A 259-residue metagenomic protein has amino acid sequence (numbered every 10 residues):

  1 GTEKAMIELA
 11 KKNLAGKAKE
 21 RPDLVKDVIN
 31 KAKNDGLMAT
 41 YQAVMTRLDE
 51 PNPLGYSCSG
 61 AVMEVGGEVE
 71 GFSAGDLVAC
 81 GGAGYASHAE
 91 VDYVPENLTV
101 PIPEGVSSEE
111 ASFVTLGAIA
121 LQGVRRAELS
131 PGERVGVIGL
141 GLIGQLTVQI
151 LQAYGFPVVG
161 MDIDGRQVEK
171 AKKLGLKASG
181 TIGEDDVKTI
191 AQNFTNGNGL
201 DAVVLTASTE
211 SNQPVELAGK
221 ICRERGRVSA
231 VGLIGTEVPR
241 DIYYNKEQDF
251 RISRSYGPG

Functional and structural regions predicted by a protein language model:
G1-S57: N-terminal glycine-rich beta->alpha transition that marks the start or flank of a dinucleotide-binding site
A39-E50, S57-A83: A glycine-/small-residue-rich N-terminal strand-loop-strand element that serves as the cofactor-binding glycine loop
F72-S73, L129, C222: Short, well-ordered loop/turn sites that connect or cap secondary structure elements
D76-L77, V91, R134, R227: Residue-level marker of beta-strand positions
G82-E96: A structural motif shared across PLP-dependent enzymes of the aminotransferase-like
S107-E184: Mid-domain Rossmann-like dinucleotide-binding core that forms the NAD(H)/NADP(H) cofactor-binding site
E169, L174-R251: Glycine-rich cofactor phosphate-binding loops and adjacent beta1-alpha1 units of small-molecule cofactor enzyme domains
